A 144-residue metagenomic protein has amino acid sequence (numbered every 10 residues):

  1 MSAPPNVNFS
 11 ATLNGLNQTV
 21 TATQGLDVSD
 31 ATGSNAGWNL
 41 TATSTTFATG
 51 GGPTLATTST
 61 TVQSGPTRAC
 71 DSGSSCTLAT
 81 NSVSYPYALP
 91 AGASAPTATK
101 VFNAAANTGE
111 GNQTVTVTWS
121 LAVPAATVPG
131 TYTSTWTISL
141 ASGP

Functional and structural regions predicted by a protein language model:
M1-P144: Signature of Gram-negative chaperone-usher
